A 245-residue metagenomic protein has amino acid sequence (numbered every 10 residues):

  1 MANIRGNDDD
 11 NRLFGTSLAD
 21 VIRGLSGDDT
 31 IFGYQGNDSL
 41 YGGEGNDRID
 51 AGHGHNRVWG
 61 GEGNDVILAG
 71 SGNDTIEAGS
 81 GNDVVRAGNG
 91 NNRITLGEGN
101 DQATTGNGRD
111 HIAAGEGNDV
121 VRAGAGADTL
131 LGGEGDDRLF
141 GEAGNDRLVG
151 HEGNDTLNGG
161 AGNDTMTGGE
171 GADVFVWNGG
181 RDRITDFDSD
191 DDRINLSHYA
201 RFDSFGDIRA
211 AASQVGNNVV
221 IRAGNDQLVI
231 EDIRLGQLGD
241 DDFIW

Functional and structural regions predicted by a protein language model:
M1-A2, I208-W245: Low-complexity acidic/polar repeat-biased segments
I4-G6: Disulfide-bonded cysteine-rich modules in secreted/extracellular proteins, activating on the conserved Cys frameworks
D10-F14, A19-G206: Acidic, glycine-rich calcium-binding repeat modules characteristic of RTX/beta-roll and related beta-solenoid repeat
